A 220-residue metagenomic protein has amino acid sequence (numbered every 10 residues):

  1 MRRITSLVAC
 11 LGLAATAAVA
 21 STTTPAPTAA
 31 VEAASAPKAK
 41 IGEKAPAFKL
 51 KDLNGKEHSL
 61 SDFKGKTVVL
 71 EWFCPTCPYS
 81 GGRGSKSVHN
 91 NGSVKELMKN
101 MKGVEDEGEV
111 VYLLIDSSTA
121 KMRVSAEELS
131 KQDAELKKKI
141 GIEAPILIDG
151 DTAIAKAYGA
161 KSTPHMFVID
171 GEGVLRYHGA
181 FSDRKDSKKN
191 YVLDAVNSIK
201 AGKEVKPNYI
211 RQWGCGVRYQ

Functional and structural regions predicted by a protein language model:
M1-V8: Bacterial N-terminal signal peptides that target proteins for export
V8-A17: Bacterial N-terminal signal peptides
S21-A47: N-proximal helix/coil linker or "cap" segments that precede and/or mark the start of modular domains
F48-V68: A short beta-strand-turn-helix
S61-S87, V196: Short active-site neighborhood of thiol/selenol oxidoreductases, capturing the structured segment around
G81-K139, G150-A157: Structural microenvironment flanking redox-active thiols in thiol-disulfide oxidoreductases
I142-P145, A160-F167: Structural micro-motif
V168-Q220: Thiol-/selenol-based redox modules, centered on thioredoxin-like and closely related oxidoreductase domains
